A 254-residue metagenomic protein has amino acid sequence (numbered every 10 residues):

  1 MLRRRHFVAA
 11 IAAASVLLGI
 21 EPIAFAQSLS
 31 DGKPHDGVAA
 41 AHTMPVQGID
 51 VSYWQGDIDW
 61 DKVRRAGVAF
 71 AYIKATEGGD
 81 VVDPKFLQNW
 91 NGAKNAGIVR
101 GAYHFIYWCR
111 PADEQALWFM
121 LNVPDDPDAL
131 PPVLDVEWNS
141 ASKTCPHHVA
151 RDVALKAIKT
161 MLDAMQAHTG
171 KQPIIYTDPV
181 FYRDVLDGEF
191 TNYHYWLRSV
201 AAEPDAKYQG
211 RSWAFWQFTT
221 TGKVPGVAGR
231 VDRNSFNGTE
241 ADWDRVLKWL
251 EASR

Functional and structural regions predicted by a protein language model:
R4-V8: N-terminal export leaders
I11-G19: Bacterial N-terminal signal peptides
P22-F25: Sec/Tat signal peptide C-region and signal peptidase I cleavage site
Q27, D31-V51, Q55, F190-R254: Functionally critical loop-and-helix segments that line ligand-binding/catalytic clefts of soluble enzyme domains
A41-D61, I73-T160, Q166-H168: Substrate-binding cleft of extracellular glycoside hydrolase catalytic domains
K62-V68: A short, Lys/Arg-enriched amphipathic alpha-helix followed by its capping loop at the start of a domain
G67, A75, K94-G97, V123-P127 (+7 more regions): Sec/Tat-exported extracytoplasmic proteins
P131-Q209: Catalytic domains of cell-wall/extracellular-matrix polysaccharide-remodeling enzymes, centered on de-N-acetylation
